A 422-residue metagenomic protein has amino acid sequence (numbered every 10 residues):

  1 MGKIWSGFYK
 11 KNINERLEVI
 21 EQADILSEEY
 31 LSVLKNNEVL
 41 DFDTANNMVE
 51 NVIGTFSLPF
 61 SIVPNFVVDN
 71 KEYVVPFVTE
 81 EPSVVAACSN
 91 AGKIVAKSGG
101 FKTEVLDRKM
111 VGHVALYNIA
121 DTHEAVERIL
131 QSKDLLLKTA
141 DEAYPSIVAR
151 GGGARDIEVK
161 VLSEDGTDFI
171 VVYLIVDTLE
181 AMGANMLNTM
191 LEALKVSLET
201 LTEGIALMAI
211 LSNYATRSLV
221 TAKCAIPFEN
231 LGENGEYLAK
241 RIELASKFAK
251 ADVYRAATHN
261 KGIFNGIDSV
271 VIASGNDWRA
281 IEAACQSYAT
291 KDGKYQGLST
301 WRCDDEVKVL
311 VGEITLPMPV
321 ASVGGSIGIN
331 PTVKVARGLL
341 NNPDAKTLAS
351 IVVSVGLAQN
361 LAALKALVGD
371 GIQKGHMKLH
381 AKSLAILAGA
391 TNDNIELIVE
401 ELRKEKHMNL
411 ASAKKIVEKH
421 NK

Functional and structural regions predicted by a protein language model:
M1-Y73, E81, F101, V105-K109 (+3 more regions): Acidic/polar, glycine-rich intrinsically disordered N-terminal extensions of enzymes
G2-N46, N51, Y73, S89 (+12 more regions): Alpha/propeptide regions of enzymes that mature by internal proteolysis
V33-L34, G100-L106, A143-D156, L201-N213 (+7 more regions): Flexible, glycine/charged-enriched surface loops at secondary-structure junctions
A45-E50, G54-T167, V171-I175: Small-residue-rich
P59-A87, L179-L187, K250-N276, G356-K365 (+1 more regions): Conserved phosphate/anionic-ligand binding catalytic regions in large, soluble enzymes, centered on
S98-L130, N234, K247, A289-V353 (+1 more regions): A structural-propensity feature for long, helix-poor, extended segments
E180-T332: Glycine-rich anion/phosphate-binding loop at the beta-strand->alpha-helix junction
L310, P317-K422: Catalytic-core signal marking the mid-to-C-terminal active-site face
